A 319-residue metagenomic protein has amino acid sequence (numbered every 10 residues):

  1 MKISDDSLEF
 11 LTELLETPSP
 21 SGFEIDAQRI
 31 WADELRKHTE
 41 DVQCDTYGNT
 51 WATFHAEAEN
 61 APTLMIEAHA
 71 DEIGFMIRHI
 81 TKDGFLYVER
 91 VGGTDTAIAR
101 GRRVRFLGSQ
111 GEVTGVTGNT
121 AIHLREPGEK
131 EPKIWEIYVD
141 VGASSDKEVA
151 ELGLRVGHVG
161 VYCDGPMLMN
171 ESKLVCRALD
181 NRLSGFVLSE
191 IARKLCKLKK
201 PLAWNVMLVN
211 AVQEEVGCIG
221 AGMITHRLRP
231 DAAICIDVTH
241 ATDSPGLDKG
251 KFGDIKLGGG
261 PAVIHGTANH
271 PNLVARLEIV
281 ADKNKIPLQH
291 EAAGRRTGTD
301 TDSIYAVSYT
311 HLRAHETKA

Functional and structural regions predicted by a protein language model:
M1-L312: N-terminal hydrophobic/helix-forming segments and targeting peptides
H311-A319: Single conserved hydrophobic/aromatic residue that forms the stacking wall/gate of nucleotide- or nucleobase-binding
